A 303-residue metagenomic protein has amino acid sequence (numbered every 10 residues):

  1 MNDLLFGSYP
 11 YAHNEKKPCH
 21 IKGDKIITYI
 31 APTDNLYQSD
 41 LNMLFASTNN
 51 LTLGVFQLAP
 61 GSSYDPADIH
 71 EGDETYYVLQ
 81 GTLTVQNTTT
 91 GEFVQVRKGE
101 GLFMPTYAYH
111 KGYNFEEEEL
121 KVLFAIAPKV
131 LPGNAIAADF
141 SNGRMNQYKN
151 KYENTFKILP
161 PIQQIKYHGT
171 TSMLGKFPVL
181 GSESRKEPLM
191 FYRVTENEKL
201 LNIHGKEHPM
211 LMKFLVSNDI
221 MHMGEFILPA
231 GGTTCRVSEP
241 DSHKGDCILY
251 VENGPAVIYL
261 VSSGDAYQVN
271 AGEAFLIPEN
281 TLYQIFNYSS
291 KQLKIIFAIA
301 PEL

Functional and structural regions predicted by a protein language model:
M1-N50, D65, F140-H222: A short, N-terminal "cap"/entry segment at the start of jelly-roll beta-barrel domains of the cupin/DSBH fold
N35-L41, G54-H70, V194, K206-P209 (+2 more regions): Conserved short histidine dyad/triad with adjacent acidic residue
L53-Q57, T75, F93, G101-F103 (+5 more regions): Conserved hydrophobic/aromatic beta-strand scaffold that supports enzyme active sites
V55, D68, N87-T89, N114 (+6 more regions): Residue-level recognition of conserved beta-strand positions in structured domain cores
S63, I69-K98, T234-A271: A short beta-strand-loop-beta hairpin characteristic of the jelly-roll/cupin
R97-K98, T106-G133, N270-A271, E279-L303: Ligand-binding loop in jelly-roll beta-barrel domains
K121-K157, E302: A hydrophobic/aromatic-rich effector-binding and dimerization subdomain of bacterial HTH-type transcriptional regulators
